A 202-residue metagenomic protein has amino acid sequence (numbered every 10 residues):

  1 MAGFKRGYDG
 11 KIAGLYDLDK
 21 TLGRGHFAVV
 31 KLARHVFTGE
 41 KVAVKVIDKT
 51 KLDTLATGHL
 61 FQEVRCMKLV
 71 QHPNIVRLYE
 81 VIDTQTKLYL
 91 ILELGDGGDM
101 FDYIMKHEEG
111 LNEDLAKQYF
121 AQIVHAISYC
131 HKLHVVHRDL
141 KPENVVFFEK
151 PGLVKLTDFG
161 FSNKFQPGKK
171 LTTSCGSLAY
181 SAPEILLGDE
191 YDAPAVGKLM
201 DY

Functional and structural regions predicted by a protein language model:
D19-H26, V30: Protein kinase glycine-rich loop
K41, V46-Q71: Conserved N-lobe beta3->alphaC-helix segment of eukaryotic protein kinase catalytic domains
E80-V81: A short, aromatic-enriched beta-strand patch in the conserved N-lobe beta-sheet of the protein kinase catalytic domain
T86-D99: Conserved short submotifs of the Hanks-type protein kinase catalytic core that shape the nucleotide-binding pocket
F101-L111: AlphaC helix of the protein kinase catalytic domain
Y119-F120: Activation segment signature within eukaryotic-like protein kinase domains
H125-V135: Protein kinase catalytic-loop region centered on the HRD/HxD motif
F161-N163: Activation segment
